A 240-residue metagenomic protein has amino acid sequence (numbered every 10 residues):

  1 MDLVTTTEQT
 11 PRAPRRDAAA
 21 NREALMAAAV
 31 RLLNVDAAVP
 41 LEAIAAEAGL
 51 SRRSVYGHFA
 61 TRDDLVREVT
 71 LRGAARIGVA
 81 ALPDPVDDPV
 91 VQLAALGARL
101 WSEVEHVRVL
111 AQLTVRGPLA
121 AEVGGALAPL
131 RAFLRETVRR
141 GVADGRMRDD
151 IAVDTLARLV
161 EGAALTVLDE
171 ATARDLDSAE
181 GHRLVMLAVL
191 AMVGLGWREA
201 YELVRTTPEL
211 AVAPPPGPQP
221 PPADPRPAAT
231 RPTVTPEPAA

Functional and structural regions predicted by a protein language model:
M1-E47, D63-R67: Basic, helix-initiating cap at the start of DNA-binding domains
D2-Q9, E136-A143, D169, A173-A240: C-terminal peripheral helix-coil segments that are non-catalytic and often amphipathic
L25-L32, G73, L100, V104: Short hydrophobic clusters on alpha-helical segments that form packing/core surfaces in small helical domains
L41-E42, L110-V115, R146, D150 (+1 more regions): Short, hydrophobic secondary-structure boundary micro-motifs
G49-F59: Short hydrophobic/aromatic patch on the recognition helix
F59, D63-G73: Alpha-helical DNA-contacting segments of helix-turn-helix folds
E68, V79-V109, V115-E122, H182: Hydrophobic alpha-helical connector segments
A95, L119-D169: Amphipathic alpha-helical packing segments from all-alpha helical-bundle domains
